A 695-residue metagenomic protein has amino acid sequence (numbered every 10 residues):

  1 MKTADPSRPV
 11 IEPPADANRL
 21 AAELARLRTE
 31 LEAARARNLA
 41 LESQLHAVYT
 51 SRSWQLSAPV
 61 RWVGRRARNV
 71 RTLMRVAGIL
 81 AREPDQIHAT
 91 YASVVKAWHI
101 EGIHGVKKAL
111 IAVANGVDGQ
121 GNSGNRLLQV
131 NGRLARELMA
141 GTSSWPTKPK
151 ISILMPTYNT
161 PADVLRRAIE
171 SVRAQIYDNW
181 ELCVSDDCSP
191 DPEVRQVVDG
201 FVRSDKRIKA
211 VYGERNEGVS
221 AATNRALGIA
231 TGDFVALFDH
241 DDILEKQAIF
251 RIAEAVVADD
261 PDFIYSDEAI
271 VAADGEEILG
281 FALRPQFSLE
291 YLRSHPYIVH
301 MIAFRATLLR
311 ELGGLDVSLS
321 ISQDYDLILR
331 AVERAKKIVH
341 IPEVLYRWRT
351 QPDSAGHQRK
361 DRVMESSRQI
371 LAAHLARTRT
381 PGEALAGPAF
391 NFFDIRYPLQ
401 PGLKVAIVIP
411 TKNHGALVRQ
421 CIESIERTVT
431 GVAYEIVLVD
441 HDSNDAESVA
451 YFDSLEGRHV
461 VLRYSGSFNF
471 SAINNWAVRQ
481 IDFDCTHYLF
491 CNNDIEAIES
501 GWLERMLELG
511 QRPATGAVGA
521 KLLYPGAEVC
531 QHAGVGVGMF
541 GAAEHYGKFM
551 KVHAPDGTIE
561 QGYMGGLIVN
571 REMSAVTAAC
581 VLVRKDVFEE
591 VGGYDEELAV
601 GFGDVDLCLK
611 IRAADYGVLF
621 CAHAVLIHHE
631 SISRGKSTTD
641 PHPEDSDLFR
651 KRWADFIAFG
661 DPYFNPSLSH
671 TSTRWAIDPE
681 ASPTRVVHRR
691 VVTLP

Functional and structural regions predicted by a protein language model:
M1-L134, A140-T142, T147, D655 (+2 more regions): Boundary detector for helix-to-coil junctions that initiate low-complexity/charged tails
I111-S171, A376-R427: N-proximal low-complexity "stem/linker" segments adjacent to membrane-targeting elements
R173-Y212, E426-R463: Acidic donor-binding segment of Leloir-type glycosyltransferases
G213-A230, Y464-I481: Glycine-rich, basic loop-to-helix element that forms the pyrophosphate-binding segment of sugar-nucleotide handling
S220, G228, I278-A303, T307 (+3 more regions): A recurrent flexible, glycine/aromatic-enriched loop bordering the glycosyltransferase active site that acts as
V235, Y488: Short aromatic/hydrophobic "clamp" motif used to bind/position activated sugar donors
I243, Q247-I278, I495-H545: Conserved donor NDP-sugar-binding/catalytic core segment of glycosyltransferases
L308, S318-V344, L371, L503-M506 (+3 more regions): A short, conserved alpha-helix in the catalytic core of glycosyltransferases
